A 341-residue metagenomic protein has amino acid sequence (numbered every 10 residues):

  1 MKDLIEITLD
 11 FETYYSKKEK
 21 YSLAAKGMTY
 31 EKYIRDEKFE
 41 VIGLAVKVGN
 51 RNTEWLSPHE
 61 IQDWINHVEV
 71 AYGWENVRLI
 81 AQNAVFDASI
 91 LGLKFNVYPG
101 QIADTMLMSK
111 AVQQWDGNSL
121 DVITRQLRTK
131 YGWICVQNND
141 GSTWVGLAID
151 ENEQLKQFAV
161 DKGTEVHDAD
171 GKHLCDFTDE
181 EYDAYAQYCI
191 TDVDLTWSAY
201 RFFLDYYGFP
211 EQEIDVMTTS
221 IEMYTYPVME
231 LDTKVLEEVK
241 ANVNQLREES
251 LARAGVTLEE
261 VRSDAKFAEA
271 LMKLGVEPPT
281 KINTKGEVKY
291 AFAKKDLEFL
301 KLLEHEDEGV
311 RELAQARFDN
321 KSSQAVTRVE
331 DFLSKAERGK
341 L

Functional and structural regions predicted by a protein language model:
M1-A25, D36-K38, A45, R128-A148 (+1 more regions): Conserved "right-hand" nucleotidyltransferase catalytic core of DNA-directed polymerases
M1-N118: Conserved RNase H-like, two-metal-ion catalytic cores of nucleic-acid enzymes
V68-Y72, T124, S250, L271: Hydrophobic, Leu/Ile/Phe/Ala-enriched alpha-helical segments that form helix-helix packing faces
D87, L120, D192-L195: Catalytic-loop motifs flanking and including active-site residues across diverse enzymes
S89-L93, K110, V122, Q126 (+3 more regions): Residue-level signal for well-ordered alpha-helical scaffold segments within enzymatic catalytic domains
I102-T129, G141-V145, E153-K156: Short alpha-helix plus adjacent loop in nuclease-associated cores
